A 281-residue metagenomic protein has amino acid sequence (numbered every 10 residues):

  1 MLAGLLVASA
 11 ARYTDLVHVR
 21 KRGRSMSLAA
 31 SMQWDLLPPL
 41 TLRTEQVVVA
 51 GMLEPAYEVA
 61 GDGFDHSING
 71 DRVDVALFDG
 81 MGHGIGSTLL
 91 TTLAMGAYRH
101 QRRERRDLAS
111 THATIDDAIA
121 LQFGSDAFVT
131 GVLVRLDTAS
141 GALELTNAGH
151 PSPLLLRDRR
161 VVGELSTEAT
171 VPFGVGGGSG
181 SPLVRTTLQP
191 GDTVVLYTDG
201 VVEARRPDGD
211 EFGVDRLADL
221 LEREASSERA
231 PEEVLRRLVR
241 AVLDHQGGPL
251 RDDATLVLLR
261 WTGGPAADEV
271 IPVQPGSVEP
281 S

Functional and structural regions predicted by a protein language model:
M1-A10, D199, L217-L221: Interdomain signal-transducing alpha-helices
M1-A3, V7, E203-A204, D208 (+1 more regions): Regulatory loop-to-helix N-cap segments in sensory/regulatory domains that couple ligand/signal detection
L6, A10-R20: Amphipathic coiled-coil signal-coupling helices
V17-V195, G248-S281: … and, occasionally, acidic/histidine-rich disordered N-termini of signaling adaptors
L108-I119, A230-V242: Short, well-structured alpha-helical segments that form the helix of a local strand-helix-strand
I115, V194, T198, L217 (+2 more regions): Structural preference for long, well-ordered alpha-helical segments in enzyme cores
R135-S140, A204, S226-S227: Catalytic strand-loop-helix junctions within cyclic-nucleotide turnover domains
S181, Q189-P190, F212-A225: Divalent-cation-assisted or electrostatically stabilized phosphate/pyrophosphate-binding catalytic cores
